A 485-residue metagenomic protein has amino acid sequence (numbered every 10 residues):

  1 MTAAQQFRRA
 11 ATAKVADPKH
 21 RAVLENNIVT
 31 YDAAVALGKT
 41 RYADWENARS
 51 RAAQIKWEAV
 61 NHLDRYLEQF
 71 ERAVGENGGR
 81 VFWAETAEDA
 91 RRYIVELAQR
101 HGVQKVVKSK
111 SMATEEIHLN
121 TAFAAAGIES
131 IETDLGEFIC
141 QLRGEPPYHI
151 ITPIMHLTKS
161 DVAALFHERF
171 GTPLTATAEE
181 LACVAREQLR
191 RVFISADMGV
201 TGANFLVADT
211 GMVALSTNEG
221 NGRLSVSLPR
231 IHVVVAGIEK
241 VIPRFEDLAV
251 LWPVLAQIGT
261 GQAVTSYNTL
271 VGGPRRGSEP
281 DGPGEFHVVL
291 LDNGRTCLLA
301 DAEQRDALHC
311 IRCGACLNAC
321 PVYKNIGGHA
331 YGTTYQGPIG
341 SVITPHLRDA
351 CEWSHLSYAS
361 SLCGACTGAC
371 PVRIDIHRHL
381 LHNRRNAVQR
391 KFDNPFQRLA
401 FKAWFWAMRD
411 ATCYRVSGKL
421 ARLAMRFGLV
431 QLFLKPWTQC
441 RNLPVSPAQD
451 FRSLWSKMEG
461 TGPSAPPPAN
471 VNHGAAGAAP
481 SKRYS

Functional and structural regions predicted by a protein language model:
M1-E303: The feature marks the mature, well-folded catalytic cores of soluble enzymes
E71, N120, E246-A249, G314 (+3 more regions): Predominant activation on well-ordered alpha-helical scaffold segments within soluble catalytic domains
D89, T265-S278, R312, I326-G327 (+3 more regions): A glycine-rich phosphate-binding loop feature that marks nucleotide/adenosyl-phosphate handling sites
S278-A307, L317-N318, V322-V430: Ferredoxin-type iron-sulfur electron-transfer modules in oxidoreductases and energy-metabolism complexes
A411-P463: Nucleic-acid modification enzymes, centered on SAM-dependent nucleic-acid methyltransferases
G462, G474-G477: Residue-identity detector for glycine
A465-P467, A478-K482: Short, low-complexity intrinsically disordered segments enriched in A/P/G/S/L with frequent Arg, especially at protein
